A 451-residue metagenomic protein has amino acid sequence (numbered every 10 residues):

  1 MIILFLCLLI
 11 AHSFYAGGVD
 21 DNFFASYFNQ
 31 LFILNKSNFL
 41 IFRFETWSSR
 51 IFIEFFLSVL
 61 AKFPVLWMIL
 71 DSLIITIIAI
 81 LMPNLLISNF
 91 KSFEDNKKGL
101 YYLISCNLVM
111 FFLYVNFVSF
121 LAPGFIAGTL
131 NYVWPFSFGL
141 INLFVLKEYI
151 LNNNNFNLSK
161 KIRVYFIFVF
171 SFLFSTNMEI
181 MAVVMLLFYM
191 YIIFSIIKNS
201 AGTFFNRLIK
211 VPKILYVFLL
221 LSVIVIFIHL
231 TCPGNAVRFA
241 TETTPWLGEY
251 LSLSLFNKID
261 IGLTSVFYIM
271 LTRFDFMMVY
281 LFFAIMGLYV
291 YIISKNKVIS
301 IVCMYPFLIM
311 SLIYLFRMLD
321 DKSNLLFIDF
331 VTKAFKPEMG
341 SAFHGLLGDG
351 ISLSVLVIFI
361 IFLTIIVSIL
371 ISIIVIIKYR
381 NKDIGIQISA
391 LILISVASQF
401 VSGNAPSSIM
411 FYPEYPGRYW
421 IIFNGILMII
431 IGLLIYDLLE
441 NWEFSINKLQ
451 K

Functional and structural regions predicted by a protein language model:
M1-C7, L100-Y101: Start-transfer (signal-anchor) and selected internal transmembrane alpha helices of multi-pass inner/ER membrane
H12-L66, L70, I74, I126 (+3 more regions): Transmembrane catalytic cores of multi-pass membrane glycosyltransferases and polysaccharide-assembly enzymes
S72-K98, Y102, I141: Transmembrane-helix motifs of polytopic, lipid-linked glycan transferases
I78-L86, F138-I150, L186-F194, A284-G287 (+2 more regions): Transmembrane alpha-helical segments
G99-K147, V355-S368, V396-L434: Membrane-interface micro-motifs in multi-pass membrane enzymes
G139-I162, G202: Membrane-interface transmembrane helices that cradle and orient dolichyl/undecaprenyl
K161-M190: Membrane-interface alpha helices of multi-pass inner-membrane proteins
Q450-K451: Catalytic lumenal/periplasmic loop and adjoining terminal transmembrane helix of membrane glycan-assembly enzymes
